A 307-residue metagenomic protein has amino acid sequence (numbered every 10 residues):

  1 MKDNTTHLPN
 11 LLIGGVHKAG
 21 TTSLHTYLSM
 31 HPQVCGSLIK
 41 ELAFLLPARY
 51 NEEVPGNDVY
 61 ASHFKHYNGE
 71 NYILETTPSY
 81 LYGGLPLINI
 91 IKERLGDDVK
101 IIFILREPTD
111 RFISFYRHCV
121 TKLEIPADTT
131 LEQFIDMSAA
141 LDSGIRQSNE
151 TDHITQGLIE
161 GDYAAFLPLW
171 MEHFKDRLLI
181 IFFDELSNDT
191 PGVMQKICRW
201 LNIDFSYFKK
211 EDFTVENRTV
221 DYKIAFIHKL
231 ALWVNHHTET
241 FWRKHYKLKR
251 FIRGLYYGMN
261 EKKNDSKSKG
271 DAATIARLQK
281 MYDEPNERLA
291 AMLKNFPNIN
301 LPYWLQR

Functional and structural regions predicted by a protein language model:
M1-R307: Anion-recognition interface
